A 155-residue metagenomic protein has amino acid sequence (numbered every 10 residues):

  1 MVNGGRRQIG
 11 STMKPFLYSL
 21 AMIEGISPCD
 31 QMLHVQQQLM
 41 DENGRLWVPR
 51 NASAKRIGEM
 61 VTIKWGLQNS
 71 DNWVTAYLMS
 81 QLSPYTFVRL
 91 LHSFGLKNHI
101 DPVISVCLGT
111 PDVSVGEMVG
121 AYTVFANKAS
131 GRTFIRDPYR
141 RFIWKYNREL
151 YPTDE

Functional and structural regions predicted by a protein language model:
M1-G4, N72-W73, H99-V106: Glycine- and acidic
M1-S11, S53-K55: Short, contiguous acidic/charged loop-to-helix segments that flank catalytic cores in large enzymes
R6-H34, G66, A121-A126: Active-site SXXK
T12-M13, L17, T62, D71-V74 (+1 more regions): Catalytic-loop motifs flanking and including active-site residues across diverse enzymes
I26-F87, N127, G131, I143-E155: Conserved catalytic neighborhood of penicillin-recognizing serine enzymes
L82-N98: Short, charged, amphipathic alpha-helices and their helix-cap/turn boundaries
S93-P152: Active-site-proximal helix/loop microenvironment of the serine DD-peptidase/beta-lactamase transpeptidase fold
